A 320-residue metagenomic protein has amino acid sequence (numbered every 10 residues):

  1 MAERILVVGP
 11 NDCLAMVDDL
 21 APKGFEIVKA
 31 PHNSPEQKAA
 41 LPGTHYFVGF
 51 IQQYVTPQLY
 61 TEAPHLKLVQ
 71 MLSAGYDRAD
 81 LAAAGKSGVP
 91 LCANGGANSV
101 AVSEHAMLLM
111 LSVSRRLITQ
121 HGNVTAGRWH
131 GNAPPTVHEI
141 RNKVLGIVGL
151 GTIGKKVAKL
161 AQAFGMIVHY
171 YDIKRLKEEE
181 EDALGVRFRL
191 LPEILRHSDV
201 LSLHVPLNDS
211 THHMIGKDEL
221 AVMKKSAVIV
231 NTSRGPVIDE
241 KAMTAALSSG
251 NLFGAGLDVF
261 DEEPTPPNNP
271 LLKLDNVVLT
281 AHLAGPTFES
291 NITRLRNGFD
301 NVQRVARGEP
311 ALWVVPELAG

Functional and structural regions predicted by a protein language model:
M1-C92, G216: An N-terminal-biased, well-structured beta-alpha scaffold segment characteristic of Rossmann-like dinucleotide-binding
A2, R141-V144, K217, S226: Phosphate-coordination loops involved in phosphoryl transfer and adenosine-cofactor binding
E26-N33, G49-Q52, T125-N132, E181-F188 (+4 more regions): Short gly/ser/thr-rich secondary-structure transition/capping motifs
L59, I173-P270: Rossmann-like adenosine-cofactor binding region
V89, N94-V144, K159, I173 (+1 more regions): Phosphate-binding beta-alpha-beta segment of Rossmann-like dinucleotide-binding domains, i.e., the NAD(P)
L91-C92, S226, T232-G320: Rossmann-like dinucleotide-binding domain for NAD(H)/NADP(H)
L150-G151: Glycine-rich Rossmann-fold phosphate-binding loop(s) that bind the pyrophosphate of adenine dinucleotide cofactors
G154-K155: N-terminal Rossmann-fold NAD(P) dinucleotide-binding loop
